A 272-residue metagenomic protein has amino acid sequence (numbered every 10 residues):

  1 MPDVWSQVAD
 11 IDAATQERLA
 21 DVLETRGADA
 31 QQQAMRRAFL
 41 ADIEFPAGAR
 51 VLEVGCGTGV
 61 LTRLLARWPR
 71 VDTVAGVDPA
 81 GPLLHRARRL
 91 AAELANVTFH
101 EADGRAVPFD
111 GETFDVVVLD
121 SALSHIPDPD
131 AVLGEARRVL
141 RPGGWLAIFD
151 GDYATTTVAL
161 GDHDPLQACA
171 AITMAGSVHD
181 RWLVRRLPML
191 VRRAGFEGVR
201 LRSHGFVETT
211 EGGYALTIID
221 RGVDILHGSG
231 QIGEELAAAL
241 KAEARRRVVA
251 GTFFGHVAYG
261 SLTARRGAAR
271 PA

Functional and structural regions predicted by a protein language model:
M1-A47, V60-L64, L83: Conserved class I S-adenosyl-L-methionine
P2-R26, R200-F254: C-terminal helical/coil "lid" or tail adjacent to the Rossmann-like core of SAM-dependent
L52, T58-A106: Class I SAM-dependent methyltransferase SAM/SAH-binding core
R105-V116: A short acidic, Gly/Pro-enriched loop at the edge of an enzyme's catalytic core that lines a small-molecule cofactor
V116-D128: A short SAM/SAH-binding and catalytic strip from SAM-dependent methyltransferases
D130-P142: A short glycine-rich, Lys/Arg-flanked "PGG" loop and its adjoining helix->strand segment in the class I
W145-G212: Conserved catalytic/acceptor-binding region of the Class I
A194-E197, Y259-A272: Core SAM-dependent methyltransferase catalytic element
